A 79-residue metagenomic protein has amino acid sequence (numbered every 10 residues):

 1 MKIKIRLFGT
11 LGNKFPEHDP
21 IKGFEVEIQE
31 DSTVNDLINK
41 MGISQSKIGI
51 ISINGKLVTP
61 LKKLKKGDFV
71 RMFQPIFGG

Functional and structural regions predicted by a protein language model:
M1-G78: Ubiquitin-like/PB1-type beta-grasp interaction modules and other compact soluble beta-rich domains
